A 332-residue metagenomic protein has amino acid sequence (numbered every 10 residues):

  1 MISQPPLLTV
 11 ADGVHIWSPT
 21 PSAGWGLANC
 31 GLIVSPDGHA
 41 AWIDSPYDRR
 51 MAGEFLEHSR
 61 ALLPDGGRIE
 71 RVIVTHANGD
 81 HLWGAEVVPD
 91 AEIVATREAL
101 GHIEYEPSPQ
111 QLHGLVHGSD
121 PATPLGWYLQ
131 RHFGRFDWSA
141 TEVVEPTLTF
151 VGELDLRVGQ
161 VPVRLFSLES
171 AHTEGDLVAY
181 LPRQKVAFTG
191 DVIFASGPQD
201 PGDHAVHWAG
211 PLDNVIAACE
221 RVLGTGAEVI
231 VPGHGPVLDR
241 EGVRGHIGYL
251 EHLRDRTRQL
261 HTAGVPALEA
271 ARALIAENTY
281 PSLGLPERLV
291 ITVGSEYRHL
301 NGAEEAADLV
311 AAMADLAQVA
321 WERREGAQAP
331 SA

Functional and structural regions predicted by a protein language model:
L7-S59, L177-D191: Conserved beta-strand hairpin/beta-sheet module of binuclear metal-dependent hydrolase folds, prominently
G13, I33, D44, S59 (+9 more regions): Divalent metal-coordination and catalytic microenvironments
S18-G26, Y105, P109-G114, A195-P211: Acidic/histidine-rich helix-loop elements that form or flank divalent-metal/phosphate-binding sites at the catalytic
G38-H39, R50-A95: Active-site metal-binding motif and surrounding structural segment of the metallo-beta-lactamase
H39-A41, Y47-R49, D155, P162-H252: Metallo-beta-lactamase
S59, T225-S282: Active-site/pore-lining binding-face segments in mid-to-C-terminal subdomains
G101-E104, S108-S167, R183, C219 (+1 more regions): Metallo-beta-lactamase
A263-A332: C-terminal regulatory/interaction regions
